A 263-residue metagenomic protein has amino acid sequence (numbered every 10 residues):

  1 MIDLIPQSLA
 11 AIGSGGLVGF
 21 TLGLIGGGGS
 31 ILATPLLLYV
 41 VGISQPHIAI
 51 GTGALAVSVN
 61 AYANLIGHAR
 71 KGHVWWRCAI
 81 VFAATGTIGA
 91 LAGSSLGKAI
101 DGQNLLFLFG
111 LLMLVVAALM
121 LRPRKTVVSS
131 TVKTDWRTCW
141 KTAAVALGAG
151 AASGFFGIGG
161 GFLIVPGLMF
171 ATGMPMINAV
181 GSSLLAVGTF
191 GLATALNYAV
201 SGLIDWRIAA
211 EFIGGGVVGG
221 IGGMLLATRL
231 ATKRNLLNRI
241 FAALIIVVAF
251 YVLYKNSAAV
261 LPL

Functional and structural regions predicted by a protein language model:
M1-T21, T34-P46, I66-A152, F170 (+1 more regions): Juxtamembrane transmembrane-helix boundary motif
I25-T34, G157-G167: Transmembrane helix boundary and interhelical junction motifs in multipass membrane proteins
P46-I50, V180, L184, N238: Small-residue hotspots at the loop-to-helix junctions and early N-terminal turns of transmembrane alpha-helices
T52-I66: Transmembrane alpha-helices of multi-pass small-molecule transport proteins
G53-V57, S183-V187, I208-I213: Short hydrophobic/aromatic, small-residue-rich stretches within specific transmembrane helices of secondary active
F170-M176, V180-L185: Transmembrane helical segments that form the transport core of multi-pass membrane transport proteins
G181-L192, I246: Hydrophobic alpha-helical transmembrane segments of multi-pass integral membrane proteins, especially transporters
T194-A199: Membrane-helix boundary/interface segments in integral membrane proteins
